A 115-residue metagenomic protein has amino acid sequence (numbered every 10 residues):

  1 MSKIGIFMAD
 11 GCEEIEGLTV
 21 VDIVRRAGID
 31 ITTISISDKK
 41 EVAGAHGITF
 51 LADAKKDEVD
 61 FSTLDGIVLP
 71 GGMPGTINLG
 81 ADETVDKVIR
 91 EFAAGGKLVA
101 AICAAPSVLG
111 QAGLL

Functional and structural regions predicted by a protein language model:
M1-G95, V108-L115: Extended, subdomain-level signal for the structured scaffold at the beginning of enzyme domains
I102-C103: Short, thiol/selenol-centered motifs that function as redox-active sites or metal-ligating centers
